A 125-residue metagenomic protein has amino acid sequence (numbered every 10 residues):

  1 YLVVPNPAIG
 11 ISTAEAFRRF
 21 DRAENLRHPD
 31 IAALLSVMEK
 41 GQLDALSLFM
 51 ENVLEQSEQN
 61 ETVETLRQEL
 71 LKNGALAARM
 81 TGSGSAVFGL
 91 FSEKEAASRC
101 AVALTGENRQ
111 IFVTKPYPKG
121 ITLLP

Functional and structural regions predicted by a protein language model:
Y1-A77, S92-T105, R109-P125: Conserved, helical-rich catalytic subdomain that frames metal- and/or nucleotide-binding sites in enzyme alpha/beta
M80-S85: Glycine-rich beta-strand-to-loop/alpha-helix junction loops that act as flexible
F88-L90: Short hydrophobic/aromatic beta-strand micro-patches that form the beta-sheet surface supporting nucleotide- or nucleic
